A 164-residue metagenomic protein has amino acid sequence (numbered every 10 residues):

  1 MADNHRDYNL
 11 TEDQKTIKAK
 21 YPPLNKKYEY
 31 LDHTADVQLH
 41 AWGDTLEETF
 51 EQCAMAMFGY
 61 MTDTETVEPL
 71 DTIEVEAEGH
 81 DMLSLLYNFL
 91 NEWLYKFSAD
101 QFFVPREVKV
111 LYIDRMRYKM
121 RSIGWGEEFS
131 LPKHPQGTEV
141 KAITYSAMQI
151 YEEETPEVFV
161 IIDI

Functional and structural regions predicted by a protein language model:
M1-I164: Intrinsically disordered, low-complexity regions
